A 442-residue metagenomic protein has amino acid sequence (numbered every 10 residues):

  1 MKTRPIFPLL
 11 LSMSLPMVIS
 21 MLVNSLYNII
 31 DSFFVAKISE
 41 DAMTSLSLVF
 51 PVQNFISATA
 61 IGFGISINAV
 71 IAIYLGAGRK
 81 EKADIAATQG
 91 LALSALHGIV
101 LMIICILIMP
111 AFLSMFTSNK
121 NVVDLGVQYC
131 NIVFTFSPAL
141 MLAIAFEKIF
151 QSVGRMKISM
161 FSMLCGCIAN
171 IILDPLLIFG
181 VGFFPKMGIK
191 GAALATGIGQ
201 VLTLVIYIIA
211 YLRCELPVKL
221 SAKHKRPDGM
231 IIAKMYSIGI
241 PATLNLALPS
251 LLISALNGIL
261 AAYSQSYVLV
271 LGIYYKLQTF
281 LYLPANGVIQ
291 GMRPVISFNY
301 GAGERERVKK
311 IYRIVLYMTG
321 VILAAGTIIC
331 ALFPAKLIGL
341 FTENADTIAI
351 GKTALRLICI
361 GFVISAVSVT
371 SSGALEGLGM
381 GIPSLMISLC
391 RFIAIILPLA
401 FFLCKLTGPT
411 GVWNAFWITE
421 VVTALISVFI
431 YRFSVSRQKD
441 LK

Functional and structural regions predicted by a protein language model:
M1-S14, I71-P138, F184-I240, I296-G361 (+1 more regions): Short alpha-helical transmembrane segments in multi-pass integral membrane proteins
K2-F33, K37-I38, N54-S66, V70 (+8 more regions): N-terminal transmembrane alpha-helices
S12-D31, I132, G166, G199-T203 (+4 more regions): Transmembrane helical elements of multi-pass membrane transporters/channels
M17, M21, F33, A69 (+16 more regions): Transmembrane alpha-helix boundary and packing residues in multipass membrane permease domains and related
L22, L26-T44, L113-K120, L176-M187 (+4 more regions): Helix-terminus/linker motif at the lipid-water interface of multi-pass membrane proteins
M43-I103, L140-G154, I158-S159, N257 (+3 more regions): Small-residue-rich hydrophobic transmembrane alpha-helices
F55-A58, N170-P175, L204-I208, F280-L283 (+3 more regions): Hydrophobic transmembrane alpha-helices of multi-pass small-molecule transporters
G64, N68, V133-Q151, S159-C167 (+5 more regions): Short runs within selected transmembrane alpha-helices of multi-pass transporters and secretion channels
